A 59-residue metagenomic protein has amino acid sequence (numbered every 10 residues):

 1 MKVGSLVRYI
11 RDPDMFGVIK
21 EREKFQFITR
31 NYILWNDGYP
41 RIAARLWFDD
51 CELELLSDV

Functional and structural regions predicted by a protein language model:
K2-S57: Basic/aromatic-rich interaction segments and small domains that mediate binding to polyanionic partners
